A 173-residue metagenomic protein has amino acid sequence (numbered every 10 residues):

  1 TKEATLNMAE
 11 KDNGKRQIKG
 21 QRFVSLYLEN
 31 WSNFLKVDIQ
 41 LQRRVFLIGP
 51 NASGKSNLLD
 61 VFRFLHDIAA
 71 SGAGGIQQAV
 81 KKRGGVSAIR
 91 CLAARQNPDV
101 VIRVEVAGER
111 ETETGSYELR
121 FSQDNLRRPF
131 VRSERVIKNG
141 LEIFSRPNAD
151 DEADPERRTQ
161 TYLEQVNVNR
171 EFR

Functional and structural regions predicted by a protein language model:
T1-N7: Short, Lys/Arg-enriched N-terminal segments with co-localized hydrophobic residues within the first ~10-30 amino acids
A9-F34: N-terminal pre-Walker A segment at the start of P-loop NTPase domains
V37-Q42: Phosphate-binding P-loop
L47: Hydrophobic anchor at the beta1->P-loop junction of P-loop NTPases
N51: The conserved Walker
K55: Conserved lysine of the Walker
D60-L126: Conserved P-loop NTP-binding catalytic core
R110-R173: Electropositive, glycine-dotted interaction segments that contact anionic polymers or phosphate-rich ligands
